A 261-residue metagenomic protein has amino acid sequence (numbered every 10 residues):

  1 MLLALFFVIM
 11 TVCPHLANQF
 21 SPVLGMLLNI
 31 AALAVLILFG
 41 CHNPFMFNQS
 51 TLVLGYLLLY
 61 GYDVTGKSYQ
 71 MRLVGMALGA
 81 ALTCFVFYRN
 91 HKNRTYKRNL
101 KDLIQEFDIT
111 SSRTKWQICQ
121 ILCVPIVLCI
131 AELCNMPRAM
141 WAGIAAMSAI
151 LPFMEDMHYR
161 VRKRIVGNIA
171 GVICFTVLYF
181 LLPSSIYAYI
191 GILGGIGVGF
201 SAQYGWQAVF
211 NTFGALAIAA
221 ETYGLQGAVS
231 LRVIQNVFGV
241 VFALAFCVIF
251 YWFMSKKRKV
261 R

Functional and structural regions predicted by a protein language model:
M1-S50, L54-F213, A217-R261: Alpha-helical transmembrane segments and their membrane-interface boundaries that form or gate the permeation pathway
